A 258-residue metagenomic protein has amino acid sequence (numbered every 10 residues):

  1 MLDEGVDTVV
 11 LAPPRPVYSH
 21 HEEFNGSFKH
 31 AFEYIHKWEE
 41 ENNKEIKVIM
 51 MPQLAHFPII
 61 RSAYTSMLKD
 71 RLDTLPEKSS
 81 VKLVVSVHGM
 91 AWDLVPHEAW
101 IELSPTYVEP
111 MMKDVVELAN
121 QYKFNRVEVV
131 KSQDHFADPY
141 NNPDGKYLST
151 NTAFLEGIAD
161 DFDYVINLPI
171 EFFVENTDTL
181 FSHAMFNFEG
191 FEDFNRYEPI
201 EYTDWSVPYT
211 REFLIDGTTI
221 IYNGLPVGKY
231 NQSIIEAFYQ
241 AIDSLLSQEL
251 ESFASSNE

Functional and structural regions predicted by a protein language model:
M1-E258: Extended amphipathic ligand-handling, pore-lining, and cofactor/metal-binding catalytic surfaces
